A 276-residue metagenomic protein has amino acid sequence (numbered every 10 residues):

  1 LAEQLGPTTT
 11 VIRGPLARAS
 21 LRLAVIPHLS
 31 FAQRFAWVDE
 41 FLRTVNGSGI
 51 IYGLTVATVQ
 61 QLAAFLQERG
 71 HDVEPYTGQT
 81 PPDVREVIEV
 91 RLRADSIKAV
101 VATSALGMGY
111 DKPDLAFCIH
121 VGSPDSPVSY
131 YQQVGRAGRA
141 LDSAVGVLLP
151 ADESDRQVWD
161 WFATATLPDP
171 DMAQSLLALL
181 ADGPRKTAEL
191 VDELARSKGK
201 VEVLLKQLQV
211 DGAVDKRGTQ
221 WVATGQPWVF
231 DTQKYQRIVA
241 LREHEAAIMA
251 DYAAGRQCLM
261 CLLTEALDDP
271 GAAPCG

Functional and structural regions predicted by a protein language model:
L1-L176, K206, V214-G225, V229: Helicase motor core with emphasis on the C-terminal RecA-like subdomain
I97, A140-S143, P150-G276: Non-catalytic terminal extensions of ATP-dependent helicases
